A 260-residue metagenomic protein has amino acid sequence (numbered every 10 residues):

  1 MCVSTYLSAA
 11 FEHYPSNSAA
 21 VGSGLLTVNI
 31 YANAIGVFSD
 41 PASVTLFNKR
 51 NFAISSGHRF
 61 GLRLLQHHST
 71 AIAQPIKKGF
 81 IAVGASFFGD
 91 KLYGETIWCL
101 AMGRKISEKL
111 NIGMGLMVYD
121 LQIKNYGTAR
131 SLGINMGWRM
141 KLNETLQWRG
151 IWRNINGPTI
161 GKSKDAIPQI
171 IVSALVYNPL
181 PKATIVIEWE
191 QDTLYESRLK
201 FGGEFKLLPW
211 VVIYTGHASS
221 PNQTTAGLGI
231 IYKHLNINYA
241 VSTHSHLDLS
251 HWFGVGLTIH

Functional and structural regions predicted by a protein language model:
S4-T5: N-terminal signal peptide c-region/cleavage motif recognized by signal peptidases
A10-H260: Subset of outer-membrane beta-barrel
